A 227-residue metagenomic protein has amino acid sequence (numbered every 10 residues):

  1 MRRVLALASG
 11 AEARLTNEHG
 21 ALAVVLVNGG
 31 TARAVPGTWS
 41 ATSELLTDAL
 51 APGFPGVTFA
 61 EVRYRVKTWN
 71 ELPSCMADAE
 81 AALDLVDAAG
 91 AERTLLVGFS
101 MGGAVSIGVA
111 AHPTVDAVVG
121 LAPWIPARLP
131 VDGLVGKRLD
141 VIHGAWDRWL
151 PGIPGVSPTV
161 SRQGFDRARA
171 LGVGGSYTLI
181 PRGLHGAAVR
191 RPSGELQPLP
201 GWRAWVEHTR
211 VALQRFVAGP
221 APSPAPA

Functional and structural regions predicted by a protein language model:
R2-F54: Short, surface-exposed "cap/lid" segments of acyl-processing enzymes
T38-A49, W146-G175: Active-site-adjacent alpha-helix of alpha/beta-hydrolase-fold enzymes
T47-T68: Conserved alpha/beta-hydrolase
W69-A89: Alpha/beta-hydrolase active-site loop
V97-S106: Gly/Ala-rich beta-loop-alpha elbow adjacent to hydrolase catalytic centers
T114-I125: A conserved short beta-strand
V135, D140-D147: Short beta-strand/loop motif that positions the catalytic acidic residue of the alpha/beta-hydrolase fold
L171-A227: C-terminal catalytic histidine-bearing segment of alpha/beta-hydrolase fold enzymes
